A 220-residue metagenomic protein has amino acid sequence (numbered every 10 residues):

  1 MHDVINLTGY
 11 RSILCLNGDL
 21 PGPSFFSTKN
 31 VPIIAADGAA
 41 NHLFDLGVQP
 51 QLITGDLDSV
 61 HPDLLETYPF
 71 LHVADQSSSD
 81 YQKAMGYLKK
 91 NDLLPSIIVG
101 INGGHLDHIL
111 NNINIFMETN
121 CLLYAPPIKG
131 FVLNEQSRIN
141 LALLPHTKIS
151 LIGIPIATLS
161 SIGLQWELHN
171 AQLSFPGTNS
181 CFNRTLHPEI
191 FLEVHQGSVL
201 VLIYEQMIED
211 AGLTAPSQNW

Functional and structural regions predicted by a protein language model:
M1-D63: N-terminal beta-strand-loop-alpha-helix module at the start of alpha/beta ligand-binding or catalytic domains
C15-D19, V99-G103, P126, I203-E205: Structural motif
T28, A39-A40, F44, M85 (+1 more regions): Histidine-anchored nucleotide/phosphate-binding helix
T28-V31, Q49, I113-F116, P216-Q218: Short, solvent-exposed amphipathic alpha-helical segments in soluble enzyme and RNA/protein-processing domains
P69-D92: Short phosphate-binding loop-to-helix
D92-I139: Anionic-ligand-binding alpha/beta catalytic cores of soluble enzymes and soluble regulatory domains that recognize
L133-W220: Long, charged alpha-helical interface segments
